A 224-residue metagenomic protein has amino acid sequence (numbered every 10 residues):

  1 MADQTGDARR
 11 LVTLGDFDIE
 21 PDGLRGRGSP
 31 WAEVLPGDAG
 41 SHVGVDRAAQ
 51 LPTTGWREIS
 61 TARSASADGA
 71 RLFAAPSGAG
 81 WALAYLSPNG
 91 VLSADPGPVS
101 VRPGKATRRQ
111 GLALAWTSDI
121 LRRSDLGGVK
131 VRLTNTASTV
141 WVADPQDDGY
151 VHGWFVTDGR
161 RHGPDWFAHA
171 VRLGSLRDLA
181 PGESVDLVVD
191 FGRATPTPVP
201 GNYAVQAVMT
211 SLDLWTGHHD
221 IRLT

Functional and structural regions predicted by a protein language model:
A2-T54: Short Lys/Arg-enriched alpha/beta "domain-start" segment
T13, L72-R123, R132, T136: Low-complexity, acidic Ser/Thr/Pro/Gly-rich terminal tails and inter-domain linkers that flank the onset of structured
G111-A113, V156-S175: Short beta-strand and strand-turn-strand segments in soluble, beta-rich domains
S118-D119, R172-P181, G192-A194: Beta-strand-rich interaction surfaces with strong enrichment in secreted/lumenal proteins
S124-K130, A204: Short, solvent-exposed loop/turn segments enriched in Ser/Thr/Gly
T136-W166, V208-M209: Short acidic, flexible loop segments centered on an aromatic residue
E183-V189: Short strand-edge motifs at loop-to-beta-strand transitions and within beta-strands of extracellular beta-rich domains
R193-T224: Terminal connector regions
